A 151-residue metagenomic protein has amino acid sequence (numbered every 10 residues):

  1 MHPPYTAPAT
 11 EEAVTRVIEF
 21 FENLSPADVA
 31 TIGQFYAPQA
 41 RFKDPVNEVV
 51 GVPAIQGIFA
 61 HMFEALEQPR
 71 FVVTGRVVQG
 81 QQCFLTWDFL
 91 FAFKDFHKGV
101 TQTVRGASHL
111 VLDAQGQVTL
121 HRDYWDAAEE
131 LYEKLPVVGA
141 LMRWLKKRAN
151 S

Functional and structural regions predicted by a protein language model:
M1-A30, Q34, R148-S151: Short, low-complexity N-terminal intrinsically disordered segments enriched in polar/charged residues
H2, E64-R70, T74-S151: A beta-strand edge to alpha-helix "cap/lid" segment located at domain peripheries
E12, R16, T31, A54 (+2 more regions): Exposed alpha-helical structural elements
V14-T15, A30-Y36, T86-D88, S108-V111: A general secondary-structure boundary signal
V29-G33, A37-C83: A solvent-exposed, acidic/Ser-Thr-rich amphipathic alpha-helical stretch
